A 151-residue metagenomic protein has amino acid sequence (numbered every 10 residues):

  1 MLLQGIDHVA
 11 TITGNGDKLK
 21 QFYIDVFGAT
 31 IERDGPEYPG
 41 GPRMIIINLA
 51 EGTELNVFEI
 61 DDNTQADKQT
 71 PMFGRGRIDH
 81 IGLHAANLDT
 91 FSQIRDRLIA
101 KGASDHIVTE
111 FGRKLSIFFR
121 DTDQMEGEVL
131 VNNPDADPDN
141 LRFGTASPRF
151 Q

Functional and structural regions predicted by a protein language model:
M1-L2, R95-Q151: Vicinal oxygen chelate
L3, V26-G28, R75, A100: Alpha-helix termination/capping residues and helix-transition junctions
G5-G14, I45-L49, K68-R97, L115-D121 (+1 more regions): Vicinal oxygen chelate
I12-L55, E59: Core segments of cupin and vicinal oxygen chelate
K20-Q21, S92, G127-E128: Alpha-helical elements of the RecA-like P-loop NTPase motor core of helicases
P36, M72-F73, I107-V108: Short Gly/Pro-enriched turn/cap motifs at secondary-structure boundaries
P39, D62, N133-A136: A short acidic/small-residue loop/turn micro-motif
I60-D61, Q65-M72, G144: Short, flexible, mixed-charge acidic loops at enzyme active sites
